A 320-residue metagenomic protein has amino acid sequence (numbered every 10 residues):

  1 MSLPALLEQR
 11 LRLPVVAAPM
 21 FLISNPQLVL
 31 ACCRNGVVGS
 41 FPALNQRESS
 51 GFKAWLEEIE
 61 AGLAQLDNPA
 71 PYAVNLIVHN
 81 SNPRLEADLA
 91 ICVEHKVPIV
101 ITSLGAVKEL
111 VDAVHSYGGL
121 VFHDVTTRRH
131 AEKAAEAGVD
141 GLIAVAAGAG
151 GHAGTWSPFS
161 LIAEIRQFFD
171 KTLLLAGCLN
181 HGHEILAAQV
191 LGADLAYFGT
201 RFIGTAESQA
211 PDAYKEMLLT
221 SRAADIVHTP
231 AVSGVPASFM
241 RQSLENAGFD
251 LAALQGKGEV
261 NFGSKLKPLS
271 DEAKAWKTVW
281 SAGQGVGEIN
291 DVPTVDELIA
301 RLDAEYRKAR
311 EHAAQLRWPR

Functional and structural regions predicted by a protein language model:
M1-T172: Active-site entrance/lid segments in N-terminal catalytic domains of soluble metabolic enzymes
T155-L174, N180-R320: Conserved active-site-proximal phosphate/metal-binding subdomains
